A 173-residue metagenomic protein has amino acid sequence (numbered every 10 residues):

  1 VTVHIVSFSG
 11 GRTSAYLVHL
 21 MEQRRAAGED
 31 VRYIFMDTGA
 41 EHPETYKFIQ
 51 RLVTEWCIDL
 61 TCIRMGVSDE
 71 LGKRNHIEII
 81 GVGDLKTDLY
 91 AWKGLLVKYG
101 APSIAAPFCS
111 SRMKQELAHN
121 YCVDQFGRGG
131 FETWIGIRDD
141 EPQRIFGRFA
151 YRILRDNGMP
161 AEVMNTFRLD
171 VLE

Functional and structural regions predicted by a protein language model:
V1-E173: Nucleotide-activated chemistry modules centered on ATP-dependent adenylation/adenylyltransferase
